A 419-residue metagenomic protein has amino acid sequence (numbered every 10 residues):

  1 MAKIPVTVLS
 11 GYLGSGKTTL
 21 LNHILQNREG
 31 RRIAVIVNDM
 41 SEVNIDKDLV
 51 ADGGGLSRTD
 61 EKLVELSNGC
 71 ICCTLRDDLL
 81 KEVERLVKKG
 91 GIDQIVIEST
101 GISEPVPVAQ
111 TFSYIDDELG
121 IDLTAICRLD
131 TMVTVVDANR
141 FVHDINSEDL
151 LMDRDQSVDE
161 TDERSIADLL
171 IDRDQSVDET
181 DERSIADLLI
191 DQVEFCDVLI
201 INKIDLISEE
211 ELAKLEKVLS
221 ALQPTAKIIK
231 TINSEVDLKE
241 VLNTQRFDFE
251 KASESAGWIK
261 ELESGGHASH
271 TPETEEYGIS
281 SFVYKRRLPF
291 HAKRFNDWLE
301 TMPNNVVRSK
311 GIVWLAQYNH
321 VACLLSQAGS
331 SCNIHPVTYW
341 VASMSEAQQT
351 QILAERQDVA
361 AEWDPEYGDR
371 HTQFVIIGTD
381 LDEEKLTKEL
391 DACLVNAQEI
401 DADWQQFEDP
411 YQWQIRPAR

Functional and structural regions predicted by a protein language model:
A2, E42, F141-V142, S147-Q373 (+3 more regions): C-terminal accessory "lid"/substrate-recognition subdomains
A2-E182, A186: Nucleotide-state-sensitive switch-loop elements of NTP-binding domains
T379: His/Asp/Glu-rich metal/cofactor-coordinating catalytic motifs and the adjacent surface-exposed loops that frame enzyme
L386-K388: Edge beta-strands of jelly-roll/beta-sandwich modules across compartments, strongly enriched in secreted/luminal
